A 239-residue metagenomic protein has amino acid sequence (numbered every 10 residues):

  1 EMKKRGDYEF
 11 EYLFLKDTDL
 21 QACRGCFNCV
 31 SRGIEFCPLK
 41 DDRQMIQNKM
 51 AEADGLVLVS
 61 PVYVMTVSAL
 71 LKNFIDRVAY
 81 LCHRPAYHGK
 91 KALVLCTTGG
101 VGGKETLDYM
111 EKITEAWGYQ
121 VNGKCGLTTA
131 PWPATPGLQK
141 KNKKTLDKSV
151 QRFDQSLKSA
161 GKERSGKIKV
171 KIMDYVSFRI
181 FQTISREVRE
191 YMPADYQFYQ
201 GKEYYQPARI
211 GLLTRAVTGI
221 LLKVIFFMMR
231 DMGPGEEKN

Functional and structural regions predicted by a protein language model:
E1-V59, M65-Y80, K144-Q151, S159-N239: N-terminal beta1-alpha1-beta2 submodule of the flavodoxin-like/Rossmannoid cofactor-binding fold
G6-F14, Y119-T128: Short beta-strand elements in bilobed, periplasmic/extracellular small-molecule ligand-binding domains
M65-T66, V101-K104, P131: Short, well-ordered, mixed-charge alpha-helical segments that flank or form enzyme active sites
A69, G103-D108, P136-G137: A short secondary-structure junction signal
C82-P85: Conserved Walker
Y87-L127: Short, glycine-/small-residue-rich phosphate/pyrophosphate-handling segment
E115-L127, K144, K148, R152-A160: A charged, well-structured terminal subsegment
T128-P133, Q139: Active-site rim beta-loop-alpha module in soluble metabolic enzymes
